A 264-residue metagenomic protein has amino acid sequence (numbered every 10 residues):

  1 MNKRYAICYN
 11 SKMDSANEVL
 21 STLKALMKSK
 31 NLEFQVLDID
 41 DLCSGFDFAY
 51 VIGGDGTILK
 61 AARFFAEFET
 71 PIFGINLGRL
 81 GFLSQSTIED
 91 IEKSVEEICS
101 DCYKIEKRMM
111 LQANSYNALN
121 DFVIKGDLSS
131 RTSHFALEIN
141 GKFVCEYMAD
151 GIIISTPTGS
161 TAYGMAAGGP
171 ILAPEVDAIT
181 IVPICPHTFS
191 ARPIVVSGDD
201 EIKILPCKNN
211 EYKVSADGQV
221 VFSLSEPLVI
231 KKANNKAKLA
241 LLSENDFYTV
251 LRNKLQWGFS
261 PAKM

Functional and structural regions predicted by a protein language model:
M1-F48, I52, K60, I88-K104 (+1 more regions): ATP/NTP phosphate-donor binding region
N10, Y50, G54, N76 (+2 more regions): A residue-level signal for conserved active-site and pocket-lining positions in enzyme catalytic cores
D55-T57, L80, T158-S160: Short glycine-rich anion-binding loops that position phosphate/pyrophosphate groups of nucleotides and phosphorylated
E69-P71: Proline-centered loop/turn at the N-terminus of a beta-strand
L80-G151: Catalytic core of DAGKc-family lipid kinases
K107-L111, A118-N120, R131-F135, D150-I152 (+5 more regions): A generic structural signal for short beta-strands and their flanking turns/coil linkers
Y116, I124, S129, N140-F143 (+1 more regions): ATP/nucleoside-binding phosphotransfer catalytic cores, i.e., glycine-rich phosphate-binding loops
E146-A149, I153-S190: Gly/Ser/Thr-rich active-site loops/lids in small-molecule metabolic enzymes that frequently grip phosphoryl groups
